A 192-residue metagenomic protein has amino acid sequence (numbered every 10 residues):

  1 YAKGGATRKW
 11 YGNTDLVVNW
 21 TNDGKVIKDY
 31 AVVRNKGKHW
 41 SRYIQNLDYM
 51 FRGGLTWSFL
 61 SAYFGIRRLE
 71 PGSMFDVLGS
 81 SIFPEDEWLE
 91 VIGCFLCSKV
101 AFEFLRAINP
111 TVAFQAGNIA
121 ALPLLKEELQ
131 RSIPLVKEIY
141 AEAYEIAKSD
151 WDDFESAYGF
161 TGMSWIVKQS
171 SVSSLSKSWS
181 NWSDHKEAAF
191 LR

Functional and structural regions predicted by a protein language model:
Y1-A141, D152, S156, F160: Polybasic, glycine- and aromatic-enriched phosphate-binding surface used to engage nucleic acids
P123-R192: Non-catalytic DNA-recognition/assembly elements of restriction-modification systems
